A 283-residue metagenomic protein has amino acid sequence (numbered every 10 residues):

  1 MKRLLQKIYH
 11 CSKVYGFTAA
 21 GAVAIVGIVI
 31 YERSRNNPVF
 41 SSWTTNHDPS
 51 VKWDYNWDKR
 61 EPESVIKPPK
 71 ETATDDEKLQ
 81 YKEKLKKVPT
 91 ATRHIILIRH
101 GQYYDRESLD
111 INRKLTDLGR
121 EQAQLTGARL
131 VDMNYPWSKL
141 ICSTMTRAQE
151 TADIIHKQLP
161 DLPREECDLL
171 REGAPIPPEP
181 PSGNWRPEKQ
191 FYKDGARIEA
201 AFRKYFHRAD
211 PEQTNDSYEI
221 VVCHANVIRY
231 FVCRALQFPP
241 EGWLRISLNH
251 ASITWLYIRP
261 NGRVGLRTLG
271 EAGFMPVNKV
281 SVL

Functional and structural regions predicted by a protein language model:
M1-F17: N-terminal mitochondrial targeting presequence
L5, T18-C167, E188-Q190: Active-site-proximal alpha-helix that buttresses catalytic centers in soluble enzyme cores
H94-I95, E212-N226: Generic beta-sheet signal
G101, A225, A272: Active-site metal-binding loops of divalent metal-dependent hydrolases
R171-P187: Short alpha-helix plus adjacent loop in nuclease-associated cores
R186-D216: Internal catalytic-core helix/loop-beta-alpha segment that presents or stabilizes conserved functional determinants
P239-G265: Domain-level recognition of soluble alpha/beta enzyme cores, biased toward histidine phosphatases/phosphomutases
T268-L283: Acidic, His/Gly-rich catalytic cores of divalent-metal-dependent hydrolytic chemistry
